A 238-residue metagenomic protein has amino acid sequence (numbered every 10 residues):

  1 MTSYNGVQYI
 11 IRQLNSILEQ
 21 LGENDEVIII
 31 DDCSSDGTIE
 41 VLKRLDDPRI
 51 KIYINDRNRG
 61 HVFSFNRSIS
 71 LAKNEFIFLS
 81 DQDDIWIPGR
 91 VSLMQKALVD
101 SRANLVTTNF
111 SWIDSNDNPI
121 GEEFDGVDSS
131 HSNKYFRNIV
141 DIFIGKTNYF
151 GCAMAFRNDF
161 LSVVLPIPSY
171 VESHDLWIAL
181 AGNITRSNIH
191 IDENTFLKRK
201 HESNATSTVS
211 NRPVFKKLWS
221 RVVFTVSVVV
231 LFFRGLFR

Functional and structural regions predicted by a protein language model:
G6-E19: Short, well-formed alpha-helical segments that are part of the catalytic scaffolds of diverse glycosyltransferases
Y9-I11, D36-R44, I85, G89: Acidic helix N-cap motif at the loop->helix transition within catalytic regions of sugar-transfer enzymes
S16, D31-E40, R57: A conserved acidic beta->alpha catalytic loop
N24-C33, Y53-N55: Short beta-strand/loop segment that forms part of the nucleotide-sugar
N55-A72: Glycine-rich, basic loop-to-helix element that forms the pyrophosphate-binding segment of sugar-nucleotide handling
S70, N133-V209: Conserved nucleotide-sugar donor-binding catalytic segment
I77: Short aromatic/hydrophobic "clamp" motif used to bind/position activated sugar donors
V91-E122: Conserved donor NDP-sugar-binding/catalytic core segment of glycosyltransferases
